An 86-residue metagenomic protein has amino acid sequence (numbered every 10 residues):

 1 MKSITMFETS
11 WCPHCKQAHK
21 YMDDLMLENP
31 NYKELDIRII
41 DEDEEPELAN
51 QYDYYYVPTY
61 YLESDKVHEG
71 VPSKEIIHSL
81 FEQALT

Functional and structural regions predicted by a protein language model:
M1-E28: Local sequence-structure signature of Cys/Sec-based thiol-disulfide redox active-site neighborhoods
F7-E8, Y32-P46: Thiol-based oxidoreductase modules, predominantly thioredoxin-like and allied folds used for disulfide exchange
P13-H14, E44, E75: Short alpha-helical
K16-K20, Q51-Y52, P72: Generic recognition of short, well-ordered alpha-helical segments
M26-Y32, L85: Alpha-helix termini
L48-Q51, L80: CheY-like receiver
Q51-Y61: Structural micro-motif
Y61-T86: Non-catalytic, surface beta->alpha helical segment in thiol-disulfide oxidoreductase systems
